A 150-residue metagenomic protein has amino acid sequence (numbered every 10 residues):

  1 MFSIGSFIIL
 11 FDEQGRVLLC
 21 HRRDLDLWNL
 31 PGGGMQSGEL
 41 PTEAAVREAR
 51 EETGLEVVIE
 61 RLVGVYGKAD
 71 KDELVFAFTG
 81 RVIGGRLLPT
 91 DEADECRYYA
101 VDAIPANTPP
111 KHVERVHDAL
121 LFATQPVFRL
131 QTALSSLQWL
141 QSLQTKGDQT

Functional and structural regions predicted by a protein language model:
M1-V17: Conserved N-terminal beta-strand and adjoining loop/helix that marks the start of the Nudix/MutT-like hydrolase domain
L10, A77-R81, R97: Short, well-ordered beta-strand micro-motif
D12-E51, T150: Conserved Nudix-box catalytic region and its N-terminal flanking loop in Nudix hydrolases and closely related
R16-V17, G85-L88: Short helix-loop capping/hinge motifs at secondary-structure junctions, enriched in acidic/polar residues
D26-L27, E92-T150: Nudix hydrolase/Nudix homology domain
G33, R47, E60, Y99-D102: Structural detector for helix-capping/boundary residues
M35, Y66, V82, A93 (+1 more regions): Hydrophobic pocket-lining residues within nucleotide cofactor-binding pockets
G54-R86: Active-site segment of metal-dependent pyrophosphate-handling enzymes, primarily the Nudix hydrolase catalytic core
